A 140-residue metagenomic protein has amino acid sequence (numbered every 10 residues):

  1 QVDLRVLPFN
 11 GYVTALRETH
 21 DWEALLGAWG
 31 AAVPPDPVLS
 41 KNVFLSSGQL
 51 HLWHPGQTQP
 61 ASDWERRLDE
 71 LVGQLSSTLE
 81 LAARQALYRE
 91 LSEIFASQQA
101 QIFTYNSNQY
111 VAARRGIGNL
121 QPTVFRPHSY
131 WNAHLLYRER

Functional and structural regions predicted by a protein language model:
Q1-H51: Periplasmic binding protein-like
Q1-L7, R67-E70, Q74: A local structural motif
L7, T58-R66, T78-Q85: Soluble non-cytosolic domains of exported or imported proteins
V13, W22, V38, E65-V72 (+1 more regions): Extracytoplasmic/secreted envelope proteins and their assembly/folding machinery, especially bacterial periplasmic
A15-H20, N42-G73, N106-R140: Short, solvent-exposed loop/beta-turn-alpha elements that line the ligand-binding surface or hinge of extracytoplasmic
L25-A28, S76-R115: Bilobed periplasmic-binding protein-like "clamshell/Venus-flytrap" ligand-binding domains
